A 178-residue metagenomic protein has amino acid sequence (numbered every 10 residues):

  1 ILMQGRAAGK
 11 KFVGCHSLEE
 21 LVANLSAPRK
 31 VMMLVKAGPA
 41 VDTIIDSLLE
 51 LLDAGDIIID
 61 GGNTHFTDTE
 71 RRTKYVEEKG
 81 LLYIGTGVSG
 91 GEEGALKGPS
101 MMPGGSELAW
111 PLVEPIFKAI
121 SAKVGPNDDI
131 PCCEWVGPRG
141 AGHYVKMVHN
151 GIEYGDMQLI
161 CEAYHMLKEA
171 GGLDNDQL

Functional and structural regions predicted by a protein language model:
I1-E20: NAD(P)-binding Rossmann-fold cofactor-contacting core
I1-L2, M32, E93: Tryptophan-centric aromatic hotspots in well-structured domains and transmembrane helices
M3-A7, R29, G98-M101: Short low-complexity, flexible loop/linker segments enriched in glycine and/or proline with clustered acidic
Q4, N24-A27, S47, A119 (+1 more regions): Residues within well-ordered alpha-helical secondary structure of globular protein domains
G5-A7, L52, D56, S121-N127: Alpha-helix termini
G14-I84: Rossmann-fold NAD(P) dinucleotide-binding segment
L18, N175-L178: Alpha-helix initiation and N-capping motif
V41-I44, D60, H65-D176: Rossmann-fold dinucleotide-binding core
